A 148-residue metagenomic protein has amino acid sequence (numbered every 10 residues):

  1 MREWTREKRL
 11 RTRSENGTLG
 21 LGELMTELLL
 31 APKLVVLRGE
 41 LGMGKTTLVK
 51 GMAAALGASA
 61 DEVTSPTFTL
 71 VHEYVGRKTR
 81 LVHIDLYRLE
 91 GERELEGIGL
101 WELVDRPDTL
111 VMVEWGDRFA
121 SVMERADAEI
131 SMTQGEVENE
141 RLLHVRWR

Functional and structural regions predicted by a protein language model:
R2-G22: N-terminal pre-Walker A segment at the start of P-loop NTPase domains
R2-R9, E90-R148: Short phosphate-coordinating micro-motif centered on Lys-Gly-acidic
T26-P32: Phosphate-binding P-loop
L34-V36: Short hydrophobic/aromatic beta-strand immediately N-terminal to the Walker A/P-loop
R38-E40: P-loop (Walker A) phosphate-binding loop of NTP-binding proteins
K45: Conserved lysine of the Walker
S59-Y74: Short beta-strand-centered segment that lines the nucleotide-binding/catalytic pocket of NTP-utilizing
